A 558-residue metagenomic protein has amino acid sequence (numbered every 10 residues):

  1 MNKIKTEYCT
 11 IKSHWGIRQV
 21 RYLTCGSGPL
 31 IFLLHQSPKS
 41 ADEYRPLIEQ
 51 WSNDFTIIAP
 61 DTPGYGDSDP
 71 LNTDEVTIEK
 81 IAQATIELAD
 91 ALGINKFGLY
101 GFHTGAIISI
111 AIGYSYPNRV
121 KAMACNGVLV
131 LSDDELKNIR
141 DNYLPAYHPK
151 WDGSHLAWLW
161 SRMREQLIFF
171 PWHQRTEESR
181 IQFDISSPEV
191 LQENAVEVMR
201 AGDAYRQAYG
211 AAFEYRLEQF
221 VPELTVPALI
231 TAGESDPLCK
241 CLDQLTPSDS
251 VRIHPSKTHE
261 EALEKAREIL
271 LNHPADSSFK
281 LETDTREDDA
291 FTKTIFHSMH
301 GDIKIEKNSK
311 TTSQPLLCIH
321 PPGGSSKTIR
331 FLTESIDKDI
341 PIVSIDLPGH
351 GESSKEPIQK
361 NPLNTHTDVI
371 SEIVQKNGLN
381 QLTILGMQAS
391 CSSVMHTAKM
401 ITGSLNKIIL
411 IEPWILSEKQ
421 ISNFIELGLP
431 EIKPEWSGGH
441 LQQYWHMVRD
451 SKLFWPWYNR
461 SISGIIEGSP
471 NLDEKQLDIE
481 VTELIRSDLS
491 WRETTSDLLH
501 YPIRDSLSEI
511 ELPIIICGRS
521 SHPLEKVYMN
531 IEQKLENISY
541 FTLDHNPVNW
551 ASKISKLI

Functional and structural regions predicted by a protein language model:
M1-Q19, S278-I303: N-terminal cap/lid segment of alpha/beta-hydrolase-fold proteins
H14-D69, E306-S354: Conserved HGGG/HGGXW glycine-rich cap/lid loop of the alpha/beta-hydrolase fold
A59-T104, S344-A389, W550-A551: Active-site loop/oxyanion-hole signature of alpha/beta-hydrolase fold enzymes
D61, G98, K121-A124, T383 (+1 more regions): Residue in the alpha/beta-hydrolase core beta-strand immediately N-terminal to the catalytic nucleophile
A106-P117, M123, C391-T402, I408: Short glycine-enriched nucleophile-adjacent loop and the immediately C-terminal alpha-helix near the catalytic center
Y114, A122-L156, K399, K407-L441: Flexible "cap/lid" loop of the alpha/beta hydrolase fold
E193-D243, P470-M529: Conserved serine/cysteine hydrolase catalytic core
T246-F296, E536-I558: Catalytic active-site module of serine/aspartate enzymes centered on a nucleophile-bearing elbow/loop
